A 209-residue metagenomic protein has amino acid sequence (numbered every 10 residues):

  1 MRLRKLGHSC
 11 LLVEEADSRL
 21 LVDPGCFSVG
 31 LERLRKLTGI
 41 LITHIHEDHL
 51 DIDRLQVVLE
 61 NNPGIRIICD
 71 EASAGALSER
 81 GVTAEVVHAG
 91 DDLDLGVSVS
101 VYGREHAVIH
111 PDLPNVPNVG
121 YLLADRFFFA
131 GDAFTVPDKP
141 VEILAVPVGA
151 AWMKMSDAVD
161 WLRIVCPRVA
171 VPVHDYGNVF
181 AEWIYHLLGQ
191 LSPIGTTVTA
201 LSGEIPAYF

Functional and structural regions predicted by a protein language model:
M1-R35, V86-P140, W152, S156-D157 (+1 more regions): Core dinuclear metal-dependent hydrolase active-site scaffold
R2-R4, S78-D92, V169-F209: Binuclear metal-ion centers of metallo-dependent hydrolases, dominated by the metallo-beta-lactamase
S18, N61-R66, V165-V169, I194-T196: A short helix->loop->beta-strand "cap" motif at the edges of active sites that frequently abuts
C26-C69, E142-A145: Active-site metal-binding motif and surrounding structural segment of the metallo-beta-lactamase
L37-L41, R80-A89, G96-V99, E142-A145 (+1 more regions): Active-site regions of enzymes building and remodeling cell-envelope glycoconjugates
H46-E47, S73-A74, T135, G177: Alpha-helix capping/helix-boundary segments
D53-N61, R80, D157-W161: A short acidic, amphipathic alpha-helical/loop segment
P117-Q190: Metallo-beta-lactamase
